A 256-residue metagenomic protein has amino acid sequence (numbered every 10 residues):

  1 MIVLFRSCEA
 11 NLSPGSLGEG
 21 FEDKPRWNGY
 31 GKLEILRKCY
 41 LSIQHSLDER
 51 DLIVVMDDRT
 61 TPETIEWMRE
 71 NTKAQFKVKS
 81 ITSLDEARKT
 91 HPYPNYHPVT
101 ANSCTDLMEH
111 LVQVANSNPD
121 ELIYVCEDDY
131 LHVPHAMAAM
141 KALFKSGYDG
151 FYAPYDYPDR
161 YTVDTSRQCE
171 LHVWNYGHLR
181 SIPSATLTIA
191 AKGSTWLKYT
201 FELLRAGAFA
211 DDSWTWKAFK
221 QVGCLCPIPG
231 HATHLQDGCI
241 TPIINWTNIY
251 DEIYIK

Functional and structural regions predicted by a protein language model:
M1-F5, I43, D51-V55: Hydrophobic targeting segments
I2-K32: A conserved hydrophobic helix/loop-capping motif in glycosyltransferases and polysaccharide synthases
G18, A191-K256: C-terminal catalytic/acceptor-binding lobe
G18-E22, T60-D120: Active-site-proximal specificity loops/subdomain of glycosyltransferases
F21-G29, L33-R50: Short, acidic, metal-binding catalytic loop of nucleotide-sugar glycosyltransferases
G31-C39, V99-L111, H132, G207-D211: Phosphate/oxyanion-binding active-site loops and adjacent basic polyanion-contact surfaces
H91, L131-E202: Conserved catalytic core of nucleotide-sugar-dependent glycosyltransferases
D120-L131: Short beta-strand-to-loop acidic/aromatic patch adjacent to the donor-nucleotide binding site
